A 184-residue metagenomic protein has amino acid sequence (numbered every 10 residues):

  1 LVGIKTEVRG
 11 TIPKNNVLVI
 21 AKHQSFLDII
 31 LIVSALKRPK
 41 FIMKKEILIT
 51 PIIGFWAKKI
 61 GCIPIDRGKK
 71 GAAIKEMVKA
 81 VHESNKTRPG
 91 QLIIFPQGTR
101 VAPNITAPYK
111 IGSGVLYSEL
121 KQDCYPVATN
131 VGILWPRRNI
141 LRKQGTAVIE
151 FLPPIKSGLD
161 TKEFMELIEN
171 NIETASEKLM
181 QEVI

Functional and structural regions predicted by a protein language model:
L1, V17-K70: Catalytic core of membrane glycerolipid acyltransferases/transacylases, capturing the structured, soluble-facing
L1-V17: Membrane-anchoring hydrophobic helices of lipid-metabolizing enzymes
K5, I63, D123: Residue-level detector of anion-binding/catalytic polar loops
G10, E163-I184: Membrane-interfacial terminal anchoring regions of lipid-handling membrane enzymes
N15-A21, R88-I94: Generic beta-sheet signal
K22, K44, Q97, T129-N130: Cofactor-binding loop segments of dinucleotide-utilizing enzymes, especially the Rossmann-like FAD- and NAD(P)+-binding
I52-G54, G90-I93, T99-L167: A cross-family acyltransferase "interaction/gating" segment
K58-Q91: A membrane-cytosol interface segment of integral membrane proteins
